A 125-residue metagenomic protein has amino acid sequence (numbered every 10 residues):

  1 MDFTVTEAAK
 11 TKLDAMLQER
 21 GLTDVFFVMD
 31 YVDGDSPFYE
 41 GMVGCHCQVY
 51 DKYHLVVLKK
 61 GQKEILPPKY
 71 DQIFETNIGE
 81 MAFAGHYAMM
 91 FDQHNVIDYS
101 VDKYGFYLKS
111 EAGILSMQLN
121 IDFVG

Functional and structural regions predicted by a protein language model:
M1-S36: Long, hydrophobic N-terminal alpha-helical segment
M1-T11, E64-I65, I78, N120: A contiguous, well-structured "functional interface" segment within a domain
K12, M16, P67-E75, I97 (+1 more regions): Noncatalytic linker/hinge segments flanking ATPase motor cores
F26-Y31, L55, N95-V101: Broad, structure-driven detector of short, well-ordered beta-strand segments within folded domains
D30-I65, I114-D122: Short, thiol/selenol-centered motifs that function as redox-active sites or metal-ligating centers
L58-N95: Mid-chain, well-packed structural core segment of small domains
I78, G85-G125: Glycine-rich, aromatic-bearing surface loops/beta-hairpins
